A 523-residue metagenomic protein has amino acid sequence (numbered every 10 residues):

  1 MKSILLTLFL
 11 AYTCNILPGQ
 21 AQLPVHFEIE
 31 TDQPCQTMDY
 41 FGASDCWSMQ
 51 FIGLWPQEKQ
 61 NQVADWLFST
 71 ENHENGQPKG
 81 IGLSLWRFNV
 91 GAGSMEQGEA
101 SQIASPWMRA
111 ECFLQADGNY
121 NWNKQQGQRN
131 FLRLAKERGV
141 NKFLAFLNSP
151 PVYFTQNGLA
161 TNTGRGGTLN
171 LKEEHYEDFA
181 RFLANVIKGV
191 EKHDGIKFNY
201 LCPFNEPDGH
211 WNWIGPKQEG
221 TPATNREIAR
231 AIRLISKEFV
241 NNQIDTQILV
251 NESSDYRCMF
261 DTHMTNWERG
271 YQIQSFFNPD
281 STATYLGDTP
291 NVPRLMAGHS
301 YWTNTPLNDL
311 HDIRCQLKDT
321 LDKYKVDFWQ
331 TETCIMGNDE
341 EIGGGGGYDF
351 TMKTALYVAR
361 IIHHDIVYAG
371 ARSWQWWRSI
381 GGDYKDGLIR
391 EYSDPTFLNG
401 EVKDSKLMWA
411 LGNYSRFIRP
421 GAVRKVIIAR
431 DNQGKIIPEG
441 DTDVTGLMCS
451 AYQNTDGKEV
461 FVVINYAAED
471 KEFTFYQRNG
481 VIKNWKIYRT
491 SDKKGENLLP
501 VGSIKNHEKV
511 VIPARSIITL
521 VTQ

Functional and structural regions predicted by a protein language model:
M1-Q22: Bacterial Sec-dependent N-terminal signal peptides
P24-F198, Q218-A229, R233, K237: N-terminal catalytic cores of secreted or lumenal carbohydrate-active enzymes
D39-D45, S84-V90, S94, K142-F146 (+7 more regions): Structural recognition of the beta-strand scaffold that forms the well-ordered cores of secreted hydrolase catalytic
L147-P150, K188-K217, V250, N291-L295 (+1 more regions): Active-site groove signature of glycoside hydrolases
Q218-I361: Noncatalytic carbohydrate-binding groove/subsite architecture in carbohydrate-active enzymes
D327-I418, A422-I436: Aromatic/acidic polysaccharide-binding cleft in carbohydrate-active enzymes
K435-K483, R515: Carbohydrate-binding surface patches
P500-Q523: C-terminal beta-strand-rich structural cap/linker in extracellular carbohydrate-active enzymes
